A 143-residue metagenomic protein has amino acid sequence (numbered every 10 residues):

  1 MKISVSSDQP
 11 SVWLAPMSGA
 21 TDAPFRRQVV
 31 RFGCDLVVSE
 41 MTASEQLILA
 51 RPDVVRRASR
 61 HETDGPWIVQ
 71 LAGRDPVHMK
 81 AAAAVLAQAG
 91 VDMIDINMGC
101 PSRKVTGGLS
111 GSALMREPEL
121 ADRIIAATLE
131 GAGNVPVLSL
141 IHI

Functional and structural regions predicted by a protein language model:
K2-S6, M17-D92: Glycine-rich, positively charged N-terminal anion/phosphate-binding segment
P10-V12: Extreme N-terminal starter segment of soluble prokaryotic enzymes
P16, G73, K80-D92, M98-C100 (+3 more regions): Conserved alpha/beta-domain cores
V37, I94, P136-L138: A local structural micro-motif
M41, N97-S102: Short, small-residue-rich loop/turn micro-motifs
L47-V54, R103-A126: Active-site-adjacent beta->alpha loops and helix N-cap segments on the catalytic face of soluble alpha/beta enzymes
A58-P66, M115-V137: Alpha-helix-loop-beta-strand connector modules within alpha/beta enzyme cores
I141-I143: Conserved small/polar residues in nucleotide/adenosyl-binding loops
